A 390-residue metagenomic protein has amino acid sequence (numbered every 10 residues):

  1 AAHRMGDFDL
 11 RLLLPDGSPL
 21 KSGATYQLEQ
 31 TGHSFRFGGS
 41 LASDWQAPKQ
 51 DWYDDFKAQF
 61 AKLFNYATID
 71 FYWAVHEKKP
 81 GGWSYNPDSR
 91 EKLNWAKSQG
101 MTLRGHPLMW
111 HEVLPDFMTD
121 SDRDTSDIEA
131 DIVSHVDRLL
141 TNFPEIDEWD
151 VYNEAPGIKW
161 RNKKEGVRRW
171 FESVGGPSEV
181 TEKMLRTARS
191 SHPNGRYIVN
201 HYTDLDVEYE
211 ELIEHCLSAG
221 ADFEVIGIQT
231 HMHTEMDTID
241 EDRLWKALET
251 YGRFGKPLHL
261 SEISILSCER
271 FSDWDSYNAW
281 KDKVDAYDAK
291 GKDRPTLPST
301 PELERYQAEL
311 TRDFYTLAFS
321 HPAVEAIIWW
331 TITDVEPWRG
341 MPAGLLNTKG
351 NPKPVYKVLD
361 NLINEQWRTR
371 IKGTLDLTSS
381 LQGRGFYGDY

Functional and structural regions predicted by a protein language model:
A1-D44, Y66, K78-K79, R104 (+6 more regions): Beta-strand-rich domain onsets/edges
S22, A47-K57, F117, W160-N162 (+4 more regions): Distinct, well-ordered alpha-helical segments
L41-W45, P107-E112, D150-A155, T203 (+2 more regions): Short, solvent-exposed turn/loop segments enriched in Gly/Ser/Thr/Pro and often Arg
K49-L63, L381-D389: Short Pro-Gly-centered beta-turn/loop motif in secreted/extracellular proteins
D55-L63, Y85-W95, D131, H135-L139 (+6 more regions): A general structural detector for well-ordered alpha-helical segments in enzyme core domains, enriched
A61-A74, K79, I146-D147, N153 (+6 more regions): Aromatic- and acid-rich polysaccharide-binding/catalytic face of secreted or lumenal carbohydrate-active enzymes
Y66-P80, D88-Y197, Y202: Substrate-binding cleft and catalytic face of glycoside hydrolase catalytic domains, especially the flexible beta-alpha
I128, D150-T187, R243-G255, L266-Y387: Aromatic-rich peripheral "rim/lid" segments of glycoside hydrolase catalytic domains that contact and position glycan
